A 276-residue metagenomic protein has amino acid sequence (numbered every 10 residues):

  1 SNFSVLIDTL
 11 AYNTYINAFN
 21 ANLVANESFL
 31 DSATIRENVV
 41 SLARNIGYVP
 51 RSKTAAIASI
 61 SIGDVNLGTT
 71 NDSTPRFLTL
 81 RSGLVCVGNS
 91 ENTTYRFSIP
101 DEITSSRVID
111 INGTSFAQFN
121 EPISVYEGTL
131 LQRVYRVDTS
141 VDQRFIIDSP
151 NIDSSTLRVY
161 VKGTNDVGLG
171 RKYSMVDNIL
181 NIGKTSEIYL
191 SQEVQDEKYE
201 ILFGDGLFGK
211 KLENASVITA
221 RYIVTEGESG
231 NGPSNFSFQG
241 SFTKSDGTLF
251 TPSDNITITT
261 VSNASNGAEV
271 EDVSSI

Functional and structural regions predicted by a protein language model:
S1-I276: Signature of Asx- and small-polar-rich beta-strand/turn repeats characteristic of beta-solenoid architectures
